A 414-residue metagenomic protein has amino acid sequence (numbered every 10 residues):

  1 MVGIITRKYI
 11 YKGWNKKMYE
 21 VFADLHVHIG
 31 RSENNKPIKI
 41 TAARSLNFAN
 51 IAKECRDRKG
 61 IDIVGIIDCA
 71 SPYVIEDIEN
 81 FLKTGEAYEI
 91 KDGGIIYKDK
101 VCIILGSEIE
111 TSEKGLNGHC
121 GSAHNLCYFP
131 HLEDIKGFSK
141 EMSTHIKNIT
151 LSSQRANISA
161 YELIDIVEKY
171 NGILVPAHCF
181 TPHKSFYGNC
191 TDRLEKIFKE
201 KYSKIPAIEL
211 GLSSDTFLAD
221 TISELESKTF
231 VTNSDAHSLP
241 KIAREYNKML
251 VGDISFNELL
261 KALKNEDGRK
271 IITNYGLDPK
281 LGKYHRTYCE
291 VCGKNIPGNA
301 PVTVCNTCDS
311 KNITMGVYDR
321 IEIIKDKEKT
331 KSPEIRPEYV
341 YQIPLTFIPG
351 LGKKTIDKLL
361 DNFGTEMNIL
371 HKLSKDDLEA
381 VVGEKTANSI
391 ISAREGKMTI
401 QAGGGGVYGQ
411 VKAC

Functional and structural regions predicted by a protein language model:
R7-N15, E20-A23, N34, I75-P206: Extended substrate/RNA-proximal surfaces in nucleic-acid metabolism proteins
F22-S32, C69, T232-H237: Histidine-centered catalytic micro-motifs
I29-S45: Acidic/histidine-rich helix-loop elements that form or flank divalent-metal/phosphate-binding sites at the catalytic
K53-V74, I173-P176, A207: Divalent metal-dependent hydrolysis catalytic cores, especially in the metallo-beta-lactamase
K228-R244: Short acidic/histidine-rich active-site segments
K270-P337: Cys/His-rich short segments
I296, Y341-F347, D357, D376-C414: C-terminal extensions
